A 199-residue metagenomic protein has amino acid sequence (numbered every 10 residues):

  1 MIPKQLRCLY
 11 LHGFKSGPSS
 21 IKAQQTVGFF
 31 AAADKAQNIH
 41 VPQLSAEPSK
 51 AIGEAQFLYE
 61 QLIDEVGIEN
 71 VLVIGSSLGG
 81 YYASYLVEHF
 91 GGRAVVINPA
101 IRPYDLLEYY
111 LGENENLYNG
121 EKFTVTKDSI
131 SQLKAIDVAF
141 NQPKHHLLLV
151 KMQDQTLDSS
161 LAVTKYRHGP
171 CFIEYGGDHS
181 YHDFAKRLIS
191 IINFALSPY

Functional and structural regions predicted by a protein language model:
I2-P3, L62-E69, N141-Q142, A195-Y199: Glycine-rich phosphate-binding loop signature in dinucleotide/nucleotide-binding domains
L6-V66: Active-site catalytic motif of lipid deacylating hydrolases and related acyltransferases
R7, N70-L72, R93: Structural motif
L9-F14, I74, L149, E174: Short hydrophobic segments within beta-strands
Q24, G28, S84, S160-V163: Active-site phosphate/pyrophosphate- and oxyanion-stabilizing loops and adjacent acidic/basic residues in soluble
I74-A83: Gly/Ala-rich beta-loop-alpha elbow adjacent to hydrolase catalytic centers
Y85-H89: Active-site signature of alpha/beta-hydrolase-fold catalytic machinery across serine- and Asp/Cys-nucleophile hydrolases
G92-Y199: The alpha/beta-hydrolase serine catalytic core
